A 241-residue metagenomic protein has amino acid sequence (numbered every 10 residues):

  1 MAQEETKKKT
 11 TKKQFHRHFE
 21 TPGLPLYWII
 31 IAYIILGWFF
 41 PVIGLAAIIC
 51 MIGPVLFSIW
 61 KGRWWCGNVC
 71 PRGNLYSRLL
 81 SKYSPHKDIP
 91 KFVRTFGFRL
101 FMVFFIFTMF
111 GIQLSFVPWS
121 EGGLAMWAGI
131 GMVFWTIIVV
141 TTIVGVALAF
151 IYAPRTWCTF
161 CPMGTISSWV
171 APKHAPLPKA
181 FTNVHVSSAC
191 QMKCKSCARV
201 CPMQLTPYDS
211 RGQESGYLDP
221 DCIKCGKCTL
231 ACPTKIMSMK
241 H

Functional and structural regions predicted by a protein language model:
M1-H241: Non-ligating segments of multi-cofactor redox enzymes
